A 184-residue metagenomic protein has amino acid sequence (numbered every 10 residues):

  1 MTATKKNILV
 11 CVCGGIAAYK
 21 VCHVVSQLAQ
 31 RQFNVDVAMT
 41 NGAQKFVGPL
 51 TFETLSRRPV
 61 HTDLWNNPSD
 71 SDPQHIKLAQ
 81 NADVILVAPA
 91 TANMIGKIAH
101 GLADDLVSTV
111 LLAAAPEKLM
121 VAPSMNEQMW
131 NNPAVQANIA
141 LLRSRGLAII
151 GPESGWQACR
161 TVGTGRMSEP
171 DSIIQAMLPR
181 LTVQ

Functional and structural regions predicted by a protein language model:
M1-V121, E127-Q184: A cross-family phosphate/adenosyl-ligand binding-site feature
